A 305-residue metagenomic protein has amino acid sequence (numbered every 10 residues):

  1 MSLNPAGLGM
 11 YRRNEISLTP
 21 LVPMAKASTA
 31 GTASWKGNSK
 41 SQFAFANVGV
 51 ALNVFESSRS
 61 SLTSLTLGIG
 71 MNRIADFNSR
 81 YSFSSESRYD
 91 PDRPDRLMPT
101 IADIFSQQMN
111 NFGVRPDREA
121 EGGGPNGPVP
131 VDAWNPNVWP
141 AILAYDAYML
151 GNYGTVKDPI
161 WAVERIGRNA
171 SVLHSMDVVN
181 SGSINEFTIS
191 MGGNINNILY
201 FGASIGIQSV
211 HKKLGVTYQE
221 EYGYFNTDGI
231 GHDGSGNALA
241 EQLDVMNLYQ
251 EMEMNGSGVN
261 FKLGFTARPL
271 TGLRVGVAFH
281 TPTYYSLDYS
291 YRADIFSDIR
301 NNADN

Functional and structural regions predicted by a protein language model:
M1-L3, G9-R88, N185: Outer-membrane beta-barrel translocator/receptor signature
L3-N4, L263: A generic local structural motif
N53-N305: Outer-membrane beta-barrel porins/channels
